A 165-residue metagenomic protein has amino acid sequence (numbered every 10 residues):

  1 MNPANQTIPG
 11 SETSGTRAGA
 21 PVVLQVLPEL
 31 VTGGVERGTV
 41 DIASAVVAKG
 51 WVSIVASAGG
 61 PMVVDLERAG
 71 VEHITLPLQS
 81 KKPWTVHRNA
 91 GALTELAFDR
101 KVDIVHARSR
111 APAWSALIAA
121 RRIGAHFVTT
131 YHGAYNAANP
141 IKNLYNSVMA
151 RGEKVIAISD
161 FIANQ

Functional and structural regions predicted by a protein language model:
M1-Q165: Membrane-interface segments of envelope glycosyltransferases acting on lipid-linked substrates or membrane lipids
